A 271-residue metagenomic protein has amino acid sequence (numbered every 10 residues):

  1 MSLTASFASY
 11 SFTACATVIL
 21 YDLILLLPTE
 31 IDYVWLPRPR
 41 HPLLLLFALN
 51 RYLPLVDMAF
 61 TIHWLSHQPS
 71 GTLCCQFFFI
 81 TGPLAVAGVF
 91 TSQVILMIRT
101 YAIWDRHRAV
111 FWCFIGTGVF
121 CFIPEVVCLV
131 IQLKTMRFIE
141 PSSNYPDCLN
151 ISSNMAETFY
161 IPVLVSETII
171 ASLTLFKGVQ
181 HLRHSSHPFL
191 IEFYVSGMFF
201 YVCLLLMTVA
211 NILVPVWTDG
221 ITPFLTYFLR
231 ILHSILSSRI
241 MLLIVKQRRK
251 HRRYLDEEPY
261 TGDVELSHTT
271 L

Functional and structural regions predicted by a protein language model:
M1-L271: Intrinsic-disorder signature of cytosolic C-terminal tails immediately following the last transmembrane helix
